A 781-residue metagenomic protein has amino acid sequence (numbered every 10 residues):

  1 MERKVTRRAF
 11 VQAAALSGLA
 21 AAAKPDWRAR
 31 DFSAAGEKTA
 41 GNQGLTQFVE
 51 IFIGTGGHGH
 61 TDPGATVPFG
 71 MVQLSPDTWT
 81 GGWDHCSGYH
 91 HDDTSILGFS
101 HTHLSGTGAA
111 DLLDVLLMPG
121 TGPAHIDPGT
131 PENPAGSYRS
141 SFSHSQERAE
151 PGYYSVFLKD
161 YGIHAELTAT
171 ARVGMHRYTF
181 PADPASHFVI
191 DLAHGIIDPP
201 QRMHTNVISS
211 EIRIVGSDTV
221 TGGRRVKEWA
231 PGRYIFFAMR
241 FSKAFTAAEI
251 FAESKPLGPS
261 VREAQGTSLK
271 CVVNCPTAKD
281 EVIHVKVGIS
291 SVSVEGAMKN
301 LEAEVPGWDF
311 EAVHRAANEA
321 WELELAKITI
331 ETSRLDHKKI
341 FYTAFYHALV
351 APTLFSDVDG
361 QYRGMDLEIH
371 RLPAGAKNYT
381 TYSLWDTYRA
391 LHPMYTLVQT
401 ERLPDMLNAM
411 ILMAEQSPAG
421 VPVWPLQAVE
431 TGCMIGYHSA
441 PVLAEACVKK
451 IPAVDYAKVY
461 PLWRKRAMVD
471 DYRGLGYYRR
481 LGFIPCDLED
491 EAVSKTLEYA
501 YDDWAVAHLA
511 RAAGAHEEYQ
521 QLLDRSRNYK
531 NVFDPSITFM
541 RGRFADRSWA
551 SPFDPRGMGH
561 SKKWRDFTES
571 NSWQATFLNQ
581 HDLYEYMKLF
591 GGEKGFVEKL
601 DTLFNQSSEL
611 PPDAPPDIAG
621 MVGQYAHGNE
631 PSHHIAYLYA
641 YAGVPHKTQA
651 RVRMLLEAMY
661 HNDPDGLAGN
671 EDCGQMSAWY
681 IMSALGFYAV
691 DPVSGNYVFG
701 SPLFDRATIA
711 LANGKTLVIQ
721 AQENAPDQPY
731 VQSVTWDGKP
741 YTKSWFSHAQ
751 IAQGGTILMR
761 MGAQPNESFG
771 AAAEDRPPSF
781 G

Functional and structural regions predicted by a protein language model:
M1, A21, A34-A35: Short, low-complexity interaction segments enriched in Ser/Thr/Pro/Gly
M1-G18: N-terminal secretory signal peptides and thylakoid transit peptides that target proteins across membranes
A22-D26: Hydrophobic membrane-targeting alpha-helices
F32, G36-P441, C447-L497, A505 (+9 more regions): Accessory carbohydrate-recognition regions in carbohydrate-active enzymes
D502: ATP-dependent phospho-/nucleotidyl transfer catalytic cores
L717-A725: Short aromatic-glycine motifs in intrinsically disordered, low-complexity regions
Y730: Extracellular attachment/recognition segments
